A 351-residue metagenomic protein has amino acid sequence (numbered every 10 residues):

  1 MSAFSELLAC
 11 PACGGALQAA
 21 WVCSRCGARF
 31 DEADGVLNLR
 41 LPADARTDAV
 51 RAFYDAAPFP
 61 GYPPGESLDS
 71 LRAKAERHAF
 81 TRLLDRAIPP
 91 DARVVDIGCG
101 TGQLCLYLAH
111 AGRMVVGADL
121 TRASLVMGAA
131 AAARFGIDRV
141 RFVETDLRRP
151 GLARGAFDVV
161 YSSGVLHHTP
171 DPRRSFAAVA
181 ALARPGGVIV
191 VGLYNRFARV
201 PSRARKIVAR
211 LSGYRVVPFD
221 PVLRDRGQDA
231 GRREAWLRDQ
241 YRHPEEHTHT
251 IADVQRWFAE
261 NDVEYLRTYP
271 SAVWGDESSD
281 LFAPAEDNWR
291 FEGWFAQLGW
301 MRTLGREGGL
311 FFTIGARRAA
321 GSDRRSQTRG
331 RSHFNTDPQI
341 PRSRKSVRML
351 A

Functional and structural regions predicted by a protein language model:
S2-G61: N-terminal auxiliary segments of SAM/dcSAM-dependent transferases
E66-D91: Conserved alpha-helix/loop element of class I SAM-dependent methyltransferases that forms part of the SAM/SAH-binding
T101-G112: Conserved SAM-binding loop of SAM-dependent methyltransferases across substrates and taxa, primarily the Class I
G136-R148: Conserved SAM-binding strand-loop segment of SAM-dependent methyltransferases
P150-V159: A short acidic, Gly/Pro-enriched loop at the edge of an enzyme's catalytic core that lines a small-molecule cofactor
R173-P185: A short glycine-rich, Lys/Arg-flanked "PGG" loop and its adjoining helix->strand segment in the class I
V188-V222: Conserved class I S-adenosyl-L-methionine
A230-R317: Rossmann-like AdoMet/SAM-dependent catalytic core
